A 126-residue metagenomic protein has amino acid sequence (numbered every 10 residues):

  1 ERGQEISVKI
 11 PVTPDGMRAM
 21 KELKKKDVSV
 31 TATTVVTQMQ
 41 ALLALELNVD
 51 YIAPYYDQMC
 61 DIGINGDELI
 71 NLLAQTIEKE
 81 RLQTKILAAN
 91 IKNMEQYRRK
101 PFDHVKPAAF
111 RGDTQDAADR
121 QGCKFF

Functional and structural regions predicted by a protein language model:
E1-G3, G16-V30, N65-I86: Alpha-helix-loop-beta-strand connector modules within alpha/beta enzyme cores
R2-Q4, E22-T31, E46-A53, R99-H104: Glycine-enriched alpha-helix->loop->beta-strand junction motifs that scaffold or abut catalytic
G3-T13, S29-L42, A53-G63, K85-N90: Catalytic beta/alpha-barrel core
D15-R18, L47-I52, L72-L73, K106: Short amphipathic alpha-helical segments, especially helix-boundary/capping motifs
A19, T37-L47, K92-F102: Catalytic cores of alpha/beta
K21, L42-L47, I64-E68, Q115-D119: Short secondary-structure transition/capping segments
V49-Q58, N65-E78, K124-F126: Short, structured secondary-structure boundary patches
I77-F126: C-terminal alpha-helical cap/extension of soluble enzyme domains
